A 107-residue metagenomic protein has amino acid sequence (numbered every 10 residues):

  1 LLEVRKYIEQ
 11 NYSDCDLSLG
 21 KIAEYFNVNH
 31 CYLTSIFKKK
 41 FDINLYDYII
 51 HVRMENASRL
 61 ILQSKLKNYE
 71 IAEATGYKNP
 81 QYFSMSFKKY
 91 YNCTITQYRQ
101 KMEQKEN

Functional and structural regions predicted by a protein language model:
E3-L17, F37-F41, S58-K67, F87 (+1 more regions): Basic, amphipathic alpha-helical hairpins
K6, N27-H30, N56: N-proximal short alpha-helices
G20-I49, A72-T94: Basic/polar phosphate-binding segments, predominantly the helix-turn-helix DNA-binding elements of transcriptional
K39-K78, Q100-N107: Terminal helix-turn-helix DNA-binding modules in bacterial transcription factors
